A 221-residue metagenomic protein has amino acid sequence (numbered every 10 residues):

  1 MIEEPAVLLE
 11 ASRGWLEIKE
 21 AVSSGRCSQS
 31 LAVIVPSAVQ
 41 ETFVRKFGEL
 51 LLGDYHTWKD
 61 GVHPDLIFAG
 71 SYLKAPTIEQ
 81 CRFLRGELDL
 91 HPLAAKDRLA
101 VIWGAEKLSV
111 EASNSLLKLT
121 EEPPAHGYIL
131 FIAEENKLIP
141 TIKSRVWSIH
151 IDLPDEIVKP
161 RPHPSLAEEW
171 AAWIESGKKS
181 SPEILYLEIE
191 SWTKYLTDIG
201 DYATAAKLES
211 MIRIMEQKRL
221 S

Functional and structural regions predicted by a protein language model:
M1-I102, Y128-L130, P140, I151-P154: P-loop/Walker A NTP-binding region and its immediately flanking N-terminal helices in P-loop NTPase folds
I2, L16, G25-C27, S148-S221: AAA+ P-loop NTPase domains with strong preference for DNA replication initiators and clamp-loader complexes
G14, Q80, A112, T204-K207: Single-residue recognition of alpha-helix capping/boundary positions
L50, E122, Y195: Active-site catalytic microenvironments for nucleophilic, acid-base chemistry
A105-P124: Conserved Walker B catalytic segment
L108-E111, H126-Y128, K137-T141: Short, well-ordered, mixed-charge alpha-helical segments that flank or form enzyme active sites
N114-L119, N136-S148: Short regulatory helix/loop adjacent to the ATP-binding pocket of P-loop NTPases
A133: H-loop/switch region of ABC-family ATPase nucleotide-binding domains
